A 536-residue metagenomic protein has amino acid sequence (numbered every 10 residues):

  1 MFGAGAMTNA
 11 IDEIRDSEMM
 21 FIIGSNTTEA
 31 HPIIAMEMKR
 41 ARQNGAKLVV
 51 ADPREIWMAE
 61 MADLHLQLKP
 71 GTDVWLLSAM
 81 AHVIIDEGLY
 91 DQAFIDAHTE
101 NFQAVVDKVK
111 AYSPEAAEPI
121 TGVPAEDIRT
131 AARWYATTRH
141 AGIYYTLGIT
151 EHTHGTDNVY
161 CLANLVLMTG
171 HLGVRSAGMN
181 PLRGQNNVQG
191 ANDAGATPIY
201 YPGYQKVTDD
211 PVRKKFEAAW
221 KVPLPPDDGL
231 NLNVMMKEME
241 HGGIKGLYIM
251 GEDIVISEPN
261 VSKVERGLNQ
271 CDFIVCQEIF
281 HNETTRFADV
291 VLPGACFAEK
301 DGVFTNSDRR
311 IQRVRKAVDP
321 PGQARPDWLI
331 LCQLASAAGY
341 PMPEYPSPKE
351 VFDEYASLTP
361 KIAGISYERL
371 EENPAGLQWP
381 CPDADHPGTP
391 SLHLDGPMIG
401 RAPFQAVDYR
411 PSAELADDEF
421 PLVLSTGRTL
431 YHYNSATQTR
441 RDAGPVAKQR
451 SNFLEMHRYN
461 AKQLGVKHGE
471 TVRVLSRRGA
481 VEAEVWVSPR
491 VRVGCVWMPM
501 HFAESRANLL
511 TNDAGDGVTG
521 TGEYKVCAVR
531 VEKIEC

Functional and structural regions predicted by a protein language model:
M1-R15, G178-N180: Anionic-ligand anchoring segments at beta-strand to alpha-helix junctions in alpha/beta enzyme folds, i.e., glycine
A41-K47, N269-F273: A short helix->loop->beta-strand "cap" motif at the edges of active sites that frequently abuts
G45, V49, R54-T138: Long, well-ordered, tryptophan-enriched scaffold segments
R54-W57, F280-R315: Flexible glycine/proline-rich, aromatic-decorated loop/lid segments
L89-A125, P202, K206-K215, W220-L224 (+5 more regions): N-terminal leader/propeptide and maturation segments of large enzyme subunits in energy/redox metabolism and hydrolases
Y135-M235, D308, A338, N373-A375 (+3 more regions): A glycine-rich, hydrophobic/aromatic-adjacent loop/helix-cap motif
A191-N192, T197, K349-G444: Long, low-complexity segments enriched in small/aliphatic residues
P320-L377, C381, R440-E455, Y459-C536: Long, contiguous, secondary-structure-rich segments that constitute the structural scaffold of globular domains
